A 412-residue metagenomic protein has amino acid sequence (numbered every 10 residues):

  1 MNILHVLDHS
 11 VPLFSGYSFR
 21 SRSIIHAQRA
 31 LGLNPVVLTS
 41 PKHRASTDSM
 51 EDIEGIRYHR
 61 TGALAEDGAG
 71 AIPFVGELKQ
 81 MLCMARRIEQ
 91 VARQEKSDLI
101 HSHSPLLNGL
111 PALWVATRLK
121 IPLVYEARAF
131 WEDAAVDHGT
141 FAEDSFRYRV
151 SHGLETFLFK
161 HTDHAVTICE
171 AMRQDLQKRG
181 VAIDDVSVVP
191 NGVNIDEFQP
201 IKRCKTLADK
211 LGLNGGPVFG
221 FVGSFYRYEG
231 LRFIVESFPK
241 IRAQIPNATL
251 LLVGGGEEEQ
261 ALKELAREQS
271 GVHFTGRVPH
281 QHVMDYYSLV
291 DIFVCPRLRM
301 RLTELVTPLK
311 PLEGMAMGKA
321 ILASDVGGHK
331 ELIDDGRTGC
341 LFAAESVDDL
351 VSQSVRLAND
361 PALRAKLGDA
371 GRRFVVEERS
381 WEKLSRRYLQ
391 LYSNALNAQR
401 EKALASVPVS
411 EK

Functional and structural regions predicted by a protein language model:
M1-G62, I241, R400, L404 (+1 more regions): N-terminal subdomain of nucleotide-sugar transferases
L4-V6, L213-F238: Conserved donor-binding/catalytic core segment of Leloir-type glycosyltransferases
M50, Q199-L213: A short helix/loop element that forms part of the nucleotide-sugar donor recognition site in Leloir-type
E95-L99, D163, S288-E304, K319-A320: Acidic donor-binding loop of glycosyltransferase active sites
A171, G192: Carbohydrate-associated surface elements
Q260-M284: Nucleotide-activated donor-binding/catalytic signature segment of Leloir-type glycosyltransferases, i.e., the conserved
C295, E313-A316, A320-A323, I333: Short hydrophobic beta-strand element within catalytic cores of glycosyltransferases and related nucleotide-activated
D334-G336, C340-V347, R356-A362, E377: Conserved acidic donor-binding segment of nucleotide-sugar-dependent glycosyltransferases
